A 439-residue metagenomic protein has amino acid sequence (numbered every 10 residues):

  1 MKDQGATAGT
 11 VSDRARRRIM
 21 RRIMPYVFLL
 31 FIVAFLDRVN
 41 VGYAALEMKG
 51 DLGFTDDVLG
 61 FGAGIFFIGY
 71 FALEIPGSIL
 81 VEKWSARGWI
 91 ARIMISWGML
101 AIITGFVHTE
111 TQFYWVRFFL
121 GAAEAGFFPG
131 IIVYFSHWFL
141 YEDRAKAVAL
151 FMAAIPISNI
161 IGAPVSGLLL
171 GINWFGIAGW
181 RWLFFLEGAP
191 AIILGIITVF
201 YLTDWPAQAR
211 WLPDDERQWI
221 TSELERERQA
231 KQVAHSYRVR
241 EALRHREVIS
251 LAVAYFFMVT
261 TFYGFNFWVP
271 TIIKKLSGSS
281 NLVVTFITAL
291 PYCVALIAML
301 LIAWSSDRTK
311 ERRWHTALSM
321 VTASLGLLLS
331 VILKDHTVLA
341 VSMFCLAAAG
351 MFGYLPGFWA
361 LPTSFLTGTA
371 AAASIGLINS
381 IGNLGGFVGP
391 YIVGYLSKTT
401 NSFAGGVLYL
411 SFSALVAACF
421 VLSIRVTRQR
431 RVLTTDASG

Functional and structural regions predicted by a protein language model:
V41-G42, R240-M299, L355, W359 (+1 more regions): Extracytoplasmic gate region of multi-pass secondary transporters
G53, S85, F106-Q112, A123 (+4 more regions): Helix-breaking motifs and short loop linkers at transmembrane-helix boundaries and internal kinks in secondary membrane
A72-T111: Conserved MFS/SLC helix-loop-helix module at the cytosolic interface between two early adjacent transmembrane helices
L73-S85, A298-E311: Helix-to-loop junctions at the C-terminal end of transmembrane segments in multipass secondary transporters
E82-M94, D307-M320: Cytoplasmic membrane-interface "Motif A"-like loop-to-helix N-cap segments of 12-TM Major Facilitator Superfamily
V116-A153: Cytoplasmic helix-loop-helix junction between adjacent transmembrane helices in 12-TM secondary transporters
K146-L168, P190-A191, N379-G389: Glycine-rich segments within core transmembrane alpha-helices of 12-TM secondary carriers
R312-L361: C-terminal transmembrane helical hairpin of 12-TM major facilitator-type secondary transporters
